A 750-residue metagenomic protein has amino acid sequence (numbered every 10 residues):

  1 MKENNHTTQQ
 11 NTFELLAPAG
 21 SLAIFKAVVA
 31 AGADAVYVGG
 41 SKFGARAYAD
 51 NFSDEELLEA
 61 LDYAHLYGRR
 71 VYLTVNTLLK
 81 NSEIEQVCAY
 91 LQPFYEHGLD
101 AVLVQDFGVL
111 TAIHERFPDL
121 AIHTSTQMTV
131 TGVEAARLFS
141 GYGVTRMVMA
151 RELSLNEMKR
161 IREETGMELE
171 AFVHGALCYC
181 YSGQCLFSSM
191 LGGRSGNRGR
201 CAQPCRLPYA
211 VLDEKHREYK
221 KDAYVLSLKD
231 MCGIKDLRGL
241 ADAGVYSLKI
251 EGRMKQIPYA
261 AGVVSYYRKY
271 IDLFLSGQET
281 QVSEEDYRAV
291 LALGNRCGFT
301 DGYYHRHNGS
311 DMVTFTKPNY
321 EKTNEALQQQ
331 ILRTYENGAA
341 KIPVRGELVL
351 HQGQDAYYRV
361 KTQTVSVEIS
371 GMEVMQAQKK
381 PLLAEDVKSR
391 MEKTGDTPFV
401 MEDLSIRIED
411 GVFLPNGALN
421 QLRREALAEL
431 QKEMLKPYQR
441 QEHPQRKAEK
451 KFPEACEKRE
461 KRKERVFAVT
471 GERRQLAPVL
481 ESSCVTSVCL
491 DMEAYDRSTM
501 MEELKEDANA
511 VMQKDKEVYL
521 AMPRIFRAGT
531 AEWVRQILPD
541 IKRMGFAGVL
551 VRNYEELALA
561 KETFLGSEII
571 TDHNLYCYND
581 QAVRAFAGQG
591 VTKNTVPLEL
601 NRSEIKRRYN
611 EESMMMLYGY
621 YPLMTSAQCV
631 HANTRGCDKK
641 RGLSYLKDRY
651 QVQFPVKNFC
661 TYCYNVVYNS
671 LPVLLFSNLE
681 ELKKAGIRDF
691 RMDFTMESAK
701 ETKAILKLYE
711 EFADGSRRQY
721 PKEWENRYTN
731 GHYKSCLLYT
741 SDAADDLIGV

Functional and structural regions predicted by a protein language model:
K2-A31, A35-R46, A60-L61, Y67-Y95 (+5 more regions): Surface-exposed amphipathic alpha-helical tracts and adjacent flexible/coil segments at the periphery of soluble enzymes
A49: A short acidic, glycine-rich active-site loop that binds or catalyzes chemistry on phosphate/adenosine moieties
F52-L57: Glycine-rich, highly charged phosphate/nucleotide-binding loops
T111: A cross-family signal for key residues in well-ordered alpha-helices that form functional helical elements
V133-E134: Conserved nucleotide-cofactor-binding alpha/beta core module
Y739-V750: Single conserved hydrophobic/aromatic residue that forms the stacking wall/gate of nucleotide- or nucleobase-binding
